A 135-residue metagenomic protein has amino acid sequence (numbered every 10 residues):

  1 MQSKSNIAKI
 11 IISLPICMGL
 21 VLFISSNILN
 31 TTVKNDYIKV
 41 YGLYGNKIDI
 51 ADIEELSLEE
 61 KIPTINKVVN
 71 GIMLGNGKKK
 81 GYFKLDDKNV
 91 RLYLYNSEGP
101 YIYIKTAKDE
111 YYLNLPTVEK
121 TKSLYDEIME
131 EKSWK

Functional and structural regions predicted by a protein language model:
M1-N30: Alpha-helical transmembrane spans
M1-S5, K9-I12, K47, E54 (+2 more regions): Solvent-exposed, well-ordered amphipathic alpha-helical segments that flank/support binding or catalytic loops
K9, I16, T31, Y82 (+1 more regions): A generic structural signal for ordered alpha-helices
L20-A51, E55-S57: Conserved beta-hairpin
Y41-D49, E55-A107: Non-transmembrane, membrane-adjacent beta-strand/coil modules in membrane-associated proteins and peripheral
I62, N96-K135: Terminal and domain-flanking low-complexity segments
